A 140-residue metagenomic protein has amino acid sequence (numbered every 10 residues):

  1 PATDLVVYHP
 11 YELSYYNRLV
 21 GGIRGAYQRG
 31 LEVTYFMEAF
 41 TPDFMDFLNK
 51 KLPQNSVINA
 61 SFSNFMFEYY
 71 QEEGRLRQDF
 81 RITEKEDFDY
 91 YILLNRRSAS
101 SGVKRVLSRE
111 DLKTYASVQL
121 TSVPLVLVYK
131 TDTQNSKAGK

Functional and structural regions predicted by a protein language model:
P1-D46, S63-E68: Membrane-proximal, lumen/periplasm-facing interface regions of secretory-pathway glyco- and lipid-modifying enzymes
G22-Y27, S56-S61, L93-N95: Generic detector of short, locally flexible boundary/turn motifs and exposed helical patches
A26-G30, E73, D111: Generic, low-specificity signal for short hydrophobic/alpha-helical stretches with a mild N-terminal bias, encompassing
M37-E38, Y69-E72, V106-R109: A short linear-motif detector with a strong N-terminal bias
D46-K50, A116: Surface-exposed alpha-helical segments enriched in charged/polar residues
K50-Y91: Extracytoplasmic
L76-K140: Aromatic/acidic, Gly/Pro-rich catalytic loop(s) in extracytoplasmic/lumenal soluble domains of multi-pass membrane
